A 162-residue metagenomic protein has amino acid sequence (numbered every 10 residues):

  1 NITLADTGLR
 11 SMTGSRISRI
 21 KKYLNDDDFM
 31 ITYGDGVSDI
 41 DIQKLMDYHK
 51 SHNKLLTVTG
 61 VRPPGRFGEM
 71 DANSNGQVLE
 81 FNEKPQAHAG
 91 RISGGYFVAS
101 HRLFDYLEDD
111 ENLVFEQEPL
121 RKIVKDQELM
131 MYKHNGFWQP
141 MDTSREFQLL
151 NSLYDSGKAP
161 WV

Functional and structural regions predicted by a protein language model:
N1-S74: Conserved beta-loop-beta/alpha segment of the NTase-like Rossmann-fold superfamily that binds/positions NTPs
D28-M30, V37, I42-K50, R62-G65 (+1 more regions): Catalytic-core segments of class I nucleotidyltransferases/pyrophosphorylases that form NMP-activated intermediates
